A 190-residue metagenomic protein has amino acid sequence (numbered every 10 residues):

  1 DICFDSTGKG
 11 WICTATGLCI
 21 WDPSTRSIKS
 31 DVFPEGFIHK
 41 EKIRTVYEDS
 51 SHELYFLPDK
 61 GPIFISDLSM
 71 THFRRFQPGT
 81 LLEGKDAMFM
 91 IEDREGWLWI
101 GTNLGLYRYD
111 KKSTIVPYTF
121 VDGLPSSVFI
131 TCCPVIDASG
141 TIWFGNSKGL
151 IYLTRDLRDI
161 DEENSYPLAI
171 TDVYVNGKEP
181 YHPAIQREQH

Functional and structural regions predicted by a protein language model:
D1-T16, S24, K60, E188-H190: Short intrinsically disordered, low-complexity coil segments enriched in acidic
F4-S6, S50, E92-R94, A138: Loop/turn segments within WD40 beta-propeller blades
K9-I12, E53-F56, W97-I100, T141-F144: Conserved beta-propeller blade signature
T16, E35-Y47, P58-K60, M70-R74 (+2 more regions): Residue-level "micro-hotspots" composed of small/polar
D22-P23, D67: C-terminal or otherwise distal, non-catalytic regulatory regions appended to signaling enzyme catalytic cores
V32: Active-site-adjacent helix-turn-beta-strand microarchitecture at beta-sheet edges that either contains or buttresses
